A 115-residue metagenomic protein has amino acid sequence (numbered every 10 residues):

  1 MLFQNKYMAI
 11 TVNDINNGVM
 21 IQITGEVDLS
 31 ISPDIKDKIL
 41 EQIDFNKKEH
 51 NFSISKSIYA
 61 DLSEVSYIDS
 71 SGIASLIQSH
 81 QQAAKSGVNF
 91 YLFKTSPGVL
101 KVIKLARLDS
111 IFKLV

Functional and structural regions predicted by a protein language model:
M1-D14: Non-catalytic signal-transmission and effector/linker regions of two-component phosphorelay proteins
L2-N5, M20, Q78: Intrinsically disordered, low-complexity regions enriched for glutamine and histidine
T11-L40: STAS-typified acidic loop motif
L29-I111: Amphipathic alpha-helical interaction surfaces in cytosolic regulatory modules
K113-V115: Short acidic-hydrophobic, aromatic-tinged amphipathic segments that line or gate anion-handling sites
